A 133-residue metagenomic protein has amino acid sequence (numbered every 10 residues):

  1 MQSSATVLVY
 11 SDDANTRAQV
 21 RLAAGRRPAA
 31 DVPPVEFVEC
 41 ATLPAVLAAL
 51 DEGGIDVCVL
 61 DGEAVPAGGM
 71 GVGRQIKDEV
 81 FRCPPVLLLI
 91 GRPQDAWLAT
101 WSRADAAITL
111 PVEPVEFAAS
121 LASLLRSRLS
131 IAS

Functional and structural regions predicted by a protein language model:
S4-A24, C58: Conserved acidic segment of CheY-like receiver
E39-V57: Acidic, metal-coordinating helix/loop segments flanking the phosphotransfer/catalytic sites of two-component signaling
D56-K77: Conserved phosphotransfer microenvironments
C58, A107-I108: Two-component signal transduction core modules
V80-P85: His-Asp phosphorelay/catalytic-motif detector in bacterial-type signaling
G91-A107: Alpha4 helix (beta4-alpha4-beta5 surface) of REC/receiver domains from two-component response regulators
V112-L121: C-terminal output helix
A122-S133: The C-terminal output helix
